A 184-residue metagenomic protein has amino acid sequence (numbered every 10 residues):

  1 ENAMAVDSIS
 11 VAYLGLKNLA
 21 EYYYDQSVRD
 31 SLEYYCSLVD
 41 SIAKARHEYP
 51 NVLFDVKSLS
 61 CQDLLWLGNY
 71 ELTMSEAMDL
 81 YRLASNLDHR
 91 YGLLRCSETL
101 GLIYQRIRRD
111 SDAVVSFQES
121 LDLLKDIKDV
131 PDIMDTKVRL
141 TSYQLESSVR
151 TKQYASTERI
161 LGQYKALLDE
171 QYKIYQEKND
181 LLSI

Functional and structural regions predicted by a protein language model:
E1-I184: A "functional boundary" signal
